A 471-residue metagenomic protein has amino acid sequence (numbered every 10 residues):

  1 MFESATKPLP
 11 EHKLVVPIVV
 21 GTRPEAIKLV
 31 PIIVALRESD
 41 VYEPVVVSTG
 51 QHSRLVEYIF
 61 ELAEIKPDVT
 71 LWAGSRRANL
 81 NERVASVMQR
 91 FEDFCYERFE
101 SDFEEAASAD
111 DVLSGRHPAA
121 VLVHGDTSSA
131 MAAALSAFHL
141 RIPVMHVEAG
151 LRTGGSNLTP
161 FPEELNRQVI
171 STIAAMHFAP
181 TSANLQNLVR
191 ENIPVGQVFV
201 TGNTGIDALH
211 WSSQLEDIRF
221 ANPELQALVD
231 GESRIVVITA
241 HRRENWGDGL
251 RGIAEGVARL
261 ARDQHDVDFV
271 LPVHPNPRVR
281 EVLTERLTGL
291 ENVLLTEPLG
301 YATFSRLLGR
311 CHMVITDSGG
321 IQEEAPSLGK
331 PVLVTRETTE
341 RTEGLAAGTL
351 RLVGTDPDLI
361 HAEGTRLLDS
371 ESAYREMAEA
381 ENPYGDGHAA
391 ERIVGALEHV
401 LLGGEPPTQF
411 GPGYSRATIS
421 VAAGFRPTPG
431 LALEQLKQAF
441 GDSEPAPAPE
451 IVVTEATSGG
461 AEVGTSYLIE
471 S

Functional and structural regions predicted by a protein language model:
F2-A5, T49-R54, S75, I170-G249 (+1 more regions): A nucleotide-sugar donor-handling region in carbohydrate enzymes
V41-R90, F94: Conserved nucleotide-sugar phosphate-binding/catalytic loop shared by glycosyltransferases and other
I59, D217-R310, F410-S415, S420-T428 (+3 more regions): Donor-nucleotide binding loops and adjacent catalytic segments primarily of GT-B fold Leloir glycosyltransferases
G115, V123-H124, L135, H146-V147 (+2 more regions): A donor-sugar binding/catalytic signature common to diverse glycosyltransferases and related nucleotide-sugar
L122-L140: An aromatic- and histidine-rich active-site surface loop
H146-F161, A175: A short, histidine- and acid-enriched strand-loop-helix "catalytic/donor-clamping" loop that lines the nucleotide-sugar
R341-L367, E376-A390: Change "using UDP/GDP/dTDP sugars" to "using nucleotide sugars
D369-A439, I451, V463, Y467-S471: C-terminal amphipathic helix plus adjacent low-complexity, charged tail appended to glycosyltransferase catalytic
